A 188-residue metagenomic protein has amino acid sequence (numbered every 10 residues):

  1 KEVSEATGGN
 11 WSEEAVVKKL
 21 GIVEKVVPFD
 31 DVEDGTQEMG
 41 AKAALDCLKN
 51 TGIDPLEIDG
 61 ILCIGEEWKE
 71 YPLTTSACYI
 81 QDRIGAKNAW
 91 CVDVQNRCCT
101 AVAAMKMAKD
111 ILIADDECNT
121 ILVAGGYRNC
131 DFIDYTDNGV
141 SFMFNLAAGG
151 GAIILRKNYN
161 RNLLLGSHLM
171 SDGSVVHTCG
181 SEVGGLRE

Functional and structural regions predicted by a protein language model:
K1-E33, D137-E188: Condensing-enzyme catalytic core mediating Claisen C-C bond formation in acyl metabolism
E13-E38, E67-T120, G126: Conserved catalytic cysteine-centered active-site region of acyl-thioester-dependent Claisen-condensing enzymes
A43-D59: Phosphate/pyrophosphate-binding loops at sites that engage ATP/ADP/AMP, CoA/4′-phosphopantetheine, polyphosphate
K49, I53, G85, I113-E117 (+3 more regions): Generic secondary-structure signature for well-ordered alpha-helical cores
G60-E67: Short glycine-rich or small-residue beta-strand-to-loop segments that form or flank ligand, phosphate, metal/Fe-S
L62, L122-A124, I153-L155: Structural motif
I113-G149: Flexible, glycine-rich active-site loops centered on histidine and acidic residues that chelate a metal or position
